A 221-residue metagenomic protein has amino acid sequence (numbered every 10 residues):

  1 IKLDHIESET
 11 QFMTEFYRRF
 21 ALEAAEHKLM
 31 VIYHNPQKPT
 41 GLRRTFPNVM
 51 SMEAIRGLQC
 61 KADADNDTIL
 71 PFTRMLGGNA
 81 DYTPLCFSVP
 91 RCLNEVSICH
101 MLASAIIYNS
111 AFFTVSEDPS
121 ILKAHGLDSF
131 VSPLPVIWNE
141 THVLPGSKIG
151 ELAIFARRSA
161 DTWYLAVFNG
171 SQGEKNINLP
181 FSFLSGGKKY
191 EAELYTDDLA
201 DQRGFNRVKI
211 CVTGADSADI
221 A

Functional and structural regions predicted by a protein language model:
I1-S97: Aromatic- and carboxylate-enriched substrate-binding clefts and catalytic-loop regions of carbohydrate-active enzymes
S8-F12, K38-R43, V89-R91, T114-S116 (+4 more regions): Flexible loop/turn segments at secondary-structure boundaries
R91-H100, I106-Y108, F113, G126 (+2 more regions): Long hydrophobic segments that form regular secondary structure
C99-V143: Catalytic cores of secreted or luminal carbohydrate-active enzymes
K148-G186: Carbohydrate-binding surface patches
S182-A200: Solvent-exposed beta-hairpin/edge-strand motifs
V212-A221: C-terminal beta-strand-rich structural cap/linker in extracellular carbohydrate-active enzymes
